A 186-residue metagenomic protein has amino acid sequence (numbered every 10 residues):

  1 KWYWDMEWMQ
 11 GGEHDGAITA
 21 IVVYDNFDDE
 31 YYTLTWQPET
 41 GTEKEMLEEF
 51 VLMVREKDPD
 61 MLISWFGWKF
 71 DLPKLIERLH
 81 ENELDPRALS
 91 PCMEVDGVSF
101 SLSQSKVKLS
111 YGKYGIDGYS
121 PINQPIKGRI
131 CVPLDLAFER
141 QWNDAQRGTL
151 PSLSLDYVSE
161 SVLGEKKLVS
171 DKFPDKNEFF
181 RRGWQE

Functional and structural regions predicted by a protein language model:
K1-M61: Conserved RNase H-like, two-metal-ion catalytic cores of nucleic-acid enzymes
G16-D29, G67-W184: Metal-dependent phosphoesterase core characteristic of DEDDh/y 3'-5' exonuclease domains
